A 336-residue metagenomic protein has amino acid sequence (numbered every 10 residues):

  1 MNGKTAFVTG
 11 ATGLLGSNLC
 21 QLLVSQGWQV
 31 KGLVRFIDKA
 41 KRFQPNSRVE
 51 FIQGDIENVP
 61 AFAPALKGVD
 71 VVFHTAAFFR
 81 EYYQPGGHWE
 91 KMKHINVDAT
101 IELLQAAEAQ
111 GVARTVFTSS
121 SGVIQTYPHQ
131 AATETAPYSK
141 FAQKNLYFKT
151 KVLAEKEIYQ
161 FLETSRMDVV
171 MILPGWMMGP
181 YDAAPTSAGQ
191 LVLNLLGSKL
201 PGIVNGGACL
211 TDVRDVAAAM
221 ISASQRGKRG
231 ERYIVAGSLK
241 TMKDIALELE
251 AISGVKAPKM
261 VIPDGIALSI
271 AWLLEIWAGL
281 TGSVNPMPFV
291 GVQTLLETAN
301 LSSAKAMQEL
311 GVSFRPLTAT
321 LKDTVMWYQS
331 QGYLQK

Functional and structural regions predicted by a protein language model:
A6-Q26: N-terminal Rossmann NAD(P)H-binding glycine-rich loop of SDR-like oxidoreductase domains
K39, P45, V49-D98, A106: NAD(P)H-binding glycine-rich loop region in Rossmannoid oxidoreductase-like domains and their noncatalytic homologs
W89, I95-Y147: Conserved Rossmann-fold NAD(P)-dependent oxidoreductase catalytic core, especially the SDR/UDP-sugar
E102, S187, V204-Q225, E231: Substrate-positioning beta->alpha
S119, K156-P180: Conserved beta-loop-beta element that borders a ligand/cofactor-binding pocket
K144-L146, G175-A184, P201-R214: Glycine-rich "substrate-gating" loop/helix at the edge of Rossmann-like oxidoreductase active sites
S165-M167, G179-Q190, A223-Y233, V255-A257: Glycine/proline-rich active-site loop of Rossmann-fold NAD(P)-dependent oxidoreductases
A219-M287, S303, T318-K336: Mid/C-terminal beta-alpha module of Rossmann-like enzyme folds, strongest in SDR-family dehydrogenases/epimerases
